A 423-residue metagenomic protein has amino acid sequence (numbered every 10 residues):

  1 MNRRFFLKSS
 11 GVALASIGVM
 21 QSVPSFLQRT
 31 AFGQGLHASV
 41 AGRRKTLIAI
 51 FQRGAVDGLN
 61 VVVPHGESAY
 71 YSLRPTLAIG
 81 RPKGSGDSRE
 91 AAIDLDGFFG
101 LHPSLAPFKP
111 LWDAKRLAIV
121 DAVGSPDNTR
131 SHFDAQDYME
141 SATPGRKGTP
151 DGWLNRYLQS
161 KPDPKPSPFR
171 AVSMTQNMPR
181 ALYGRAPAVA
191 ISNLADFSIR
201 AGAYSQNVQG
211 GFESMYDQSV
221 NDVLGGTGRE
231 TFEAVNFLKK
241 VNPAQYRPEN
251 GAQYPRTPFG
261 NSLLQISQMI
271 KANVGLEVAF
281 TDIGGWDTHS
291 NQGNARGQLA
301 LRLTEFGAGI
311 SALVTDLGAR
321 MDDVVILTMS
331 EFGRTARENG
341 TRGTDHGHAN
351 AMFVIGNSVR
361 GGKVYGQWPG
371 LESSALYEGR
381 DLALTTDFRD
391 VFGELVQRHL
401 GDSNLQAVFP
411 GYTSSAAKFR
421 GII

Functional and structural regions predicted by a protein language model:
M1-L317, A351-I423: Feature for exported/extracytoplasmic and membrane-associated proteins, marking the mature portion
I310, V314-G340: Metal-dependent active-site segment of extracytoplasmic phospho-/sulfohydrolases and closely related
F332-K363: Histidine-centered active-site microenvironments of extracellular/periplasmic hydrolases and transferases
